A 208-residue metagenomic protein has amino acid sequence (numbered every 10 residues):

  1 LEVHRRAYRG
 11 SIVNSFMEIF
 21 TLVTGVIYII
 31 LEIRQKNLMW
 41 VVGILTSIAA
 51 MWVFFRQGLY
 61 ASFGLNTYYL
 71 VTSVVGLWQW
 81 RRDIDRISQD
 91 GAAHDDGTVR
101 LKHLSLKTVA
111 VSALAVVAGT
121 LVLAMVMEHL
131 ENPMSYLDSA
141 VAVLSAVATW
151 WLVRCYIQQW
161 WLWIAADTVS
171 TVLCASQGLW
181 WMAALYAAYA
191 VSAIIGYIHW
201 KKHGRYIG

Functional and structural regions predicted by a protein language model:
L1-I12: Short, Lys/Arg-enriched N-terminal segments with co-localized hydrophobic residues within the first ~10-30 amino acids
I12-Q35, M39-W40, T46, D83-G91 (+1 more regions): Polytopic alpha-helical membrane-helix bundles and their juxtamembrane interface segments in multi-pass membrane
E18, V23-Y28, K36, V41-G76: Early transmembrane hairpin module of multi-pass membrane proteins
Y68-D90: Membrane-water interface of transmembrane alpha-helices
